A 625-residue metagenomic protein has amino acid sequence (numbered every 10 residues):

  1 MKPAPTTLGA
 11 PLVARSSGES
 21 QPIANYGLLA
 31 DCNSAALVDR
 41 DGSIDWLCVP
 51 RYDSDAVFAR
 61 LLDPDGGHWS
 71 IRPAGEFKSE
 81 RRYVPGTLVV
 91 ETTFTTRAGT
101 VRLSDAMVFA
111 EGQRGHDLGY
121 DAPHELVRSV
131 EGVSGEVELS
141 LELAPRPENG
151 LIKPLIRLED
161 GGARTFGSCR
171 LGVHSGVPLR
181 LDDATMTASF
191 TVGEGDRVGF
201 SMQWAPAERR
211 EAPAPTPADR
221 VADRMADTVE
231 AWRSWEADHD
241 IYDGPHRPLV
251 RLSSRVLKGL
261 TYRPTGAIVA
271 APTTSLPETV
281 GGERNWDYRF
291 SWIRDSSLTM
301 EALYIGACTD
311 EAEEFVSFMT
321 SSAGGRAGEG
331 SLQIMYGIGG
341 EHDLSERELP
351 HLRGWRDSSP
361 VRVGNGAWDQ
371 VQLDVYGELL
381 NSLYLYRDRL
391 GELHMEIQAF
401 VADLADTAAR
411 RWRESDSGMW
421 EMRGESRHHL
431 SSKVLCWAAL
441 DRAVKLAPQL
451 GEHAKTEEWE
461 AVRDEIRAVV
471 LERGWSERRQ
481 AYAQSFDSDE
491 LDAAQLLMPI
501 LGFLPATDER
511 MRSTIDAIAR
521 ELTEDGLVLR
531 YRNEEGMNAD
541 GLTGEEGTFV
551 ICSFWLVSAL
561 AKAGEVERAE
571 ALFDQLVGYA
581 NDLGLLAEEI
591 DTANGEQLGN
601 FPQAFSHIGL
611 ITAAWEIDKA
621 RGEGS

Functional and structural regions predicted by a protein language model:
M1-S625: Acidic, mature catalytic/reactive cores of soluble proteins
